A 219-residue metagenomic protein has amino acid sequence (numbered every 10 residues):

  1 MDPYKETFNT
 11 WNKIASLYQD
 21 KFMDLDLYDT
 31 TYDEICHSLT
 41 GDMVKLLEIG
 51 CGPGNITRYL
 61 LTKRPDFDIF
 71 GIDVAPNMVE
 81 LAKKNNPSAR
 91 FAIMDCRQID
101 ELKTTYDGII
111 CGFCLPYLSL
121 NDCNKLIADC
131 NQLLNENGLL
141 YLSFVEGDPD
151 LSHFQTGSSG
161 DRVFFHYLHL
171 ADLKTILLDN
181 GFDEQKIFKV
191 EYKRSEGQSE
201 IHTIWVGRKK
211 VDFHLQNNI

Functional and structural regions predicted by a protein language model:
L25-M43: Conserved alpha-helix/loop element of class I SAM-dependent methyltransferases that forms part of the SAM/SAH-binding
L47, P53-Q98: Class I SAM-dependent methyltransferase SAM/SAH-binding core
I110-C111: A conserved beta-strand element that flanks and buttresses the S-adenosyl-L-methionine
N124-E136: A short glycine-rich, Lys/Arg-flanked "PGG" loop and its adjoining helix->strand segment in the class I
N137-F144: Conserved beta-strand signature within the Rossmann-like core of class I S-adenosyl-L-methionine
V145-F164: Short, glycine-/aromatic-enriched active-site segment of Class I SAM-dependent methyltransferases
F165-G181: Short alpha-helix
K193-I219: Core SAM-dependent methyltransferase catalytic element
